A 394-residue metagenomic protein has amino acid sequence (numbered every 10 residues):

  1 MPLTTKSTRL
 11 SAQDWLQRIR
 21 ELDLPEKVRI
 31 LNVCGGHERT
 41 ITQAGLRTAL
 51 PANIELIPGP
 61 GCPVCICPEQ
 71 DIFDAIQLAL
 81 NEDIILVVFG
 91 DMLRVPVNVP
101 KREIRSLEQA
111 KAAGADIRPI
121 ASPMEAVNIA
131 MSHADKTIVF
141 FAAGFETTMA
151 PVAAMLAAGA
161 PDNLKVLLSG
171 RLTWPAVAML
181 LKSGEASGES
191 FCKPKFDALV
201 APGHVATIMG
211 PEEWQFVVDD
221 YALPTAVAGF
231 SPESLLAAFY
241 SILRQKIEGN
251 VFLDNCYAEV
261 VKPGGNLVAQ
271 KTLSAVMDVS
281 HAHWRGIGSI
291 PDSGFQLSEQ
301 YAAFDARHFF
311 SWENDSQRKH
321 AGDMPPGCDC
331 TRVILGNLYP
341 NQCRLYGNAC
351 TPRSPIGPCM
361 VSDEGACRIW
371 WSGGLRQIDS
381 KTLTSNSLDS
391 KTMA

Functional and structural regions predicted by a protein language model:
P2-D135, M149, P161, P175-V177 (+4 more regions): Metallocofactor- and cofactor-centric catalytic cores in central/energy metabolism, strongly enriched
V33, P58, V87-G90, F140-A143 (+3 more regions): Short beta-strand segments
Q43-A44, V152-A154, E212-E213, Y240: Short amphipathic alpha-helical segments
R118-P119, V139, A226-V227: Short hydrophobic alpha-helical runs that function as membrane-insertion/retention elements
S132-A142, T147-P202, I208: Active-site histidine-anchored catalytic micro-motif
L167, S190-K262: A conserved active-site cap/scaffold subdomain adjacent to cofactor or substrate pockets
E185-S190, S380-M393: Intrinsically disordered, low-complexity terminal tails and inter-domain linkers enriched for S/T/G/P/D/E
L236-R332: Internal helical hairpin/lid segments
